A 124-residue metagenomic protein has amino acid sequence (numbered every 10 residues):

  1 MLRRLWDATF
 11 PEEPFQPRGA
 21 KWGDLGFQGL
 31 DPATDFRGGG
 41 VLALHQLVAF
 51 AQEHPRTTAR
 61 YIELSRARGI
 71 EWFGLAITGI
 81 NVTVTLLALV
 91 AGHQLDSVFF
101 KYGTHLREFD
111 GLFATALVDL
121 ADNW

Functional and structural regions predicted by a protein language model:
M1-W124: Extended acidic/polar regulatory tracts at the flanks of large eukaryotic scaffold/adaptor proteins
